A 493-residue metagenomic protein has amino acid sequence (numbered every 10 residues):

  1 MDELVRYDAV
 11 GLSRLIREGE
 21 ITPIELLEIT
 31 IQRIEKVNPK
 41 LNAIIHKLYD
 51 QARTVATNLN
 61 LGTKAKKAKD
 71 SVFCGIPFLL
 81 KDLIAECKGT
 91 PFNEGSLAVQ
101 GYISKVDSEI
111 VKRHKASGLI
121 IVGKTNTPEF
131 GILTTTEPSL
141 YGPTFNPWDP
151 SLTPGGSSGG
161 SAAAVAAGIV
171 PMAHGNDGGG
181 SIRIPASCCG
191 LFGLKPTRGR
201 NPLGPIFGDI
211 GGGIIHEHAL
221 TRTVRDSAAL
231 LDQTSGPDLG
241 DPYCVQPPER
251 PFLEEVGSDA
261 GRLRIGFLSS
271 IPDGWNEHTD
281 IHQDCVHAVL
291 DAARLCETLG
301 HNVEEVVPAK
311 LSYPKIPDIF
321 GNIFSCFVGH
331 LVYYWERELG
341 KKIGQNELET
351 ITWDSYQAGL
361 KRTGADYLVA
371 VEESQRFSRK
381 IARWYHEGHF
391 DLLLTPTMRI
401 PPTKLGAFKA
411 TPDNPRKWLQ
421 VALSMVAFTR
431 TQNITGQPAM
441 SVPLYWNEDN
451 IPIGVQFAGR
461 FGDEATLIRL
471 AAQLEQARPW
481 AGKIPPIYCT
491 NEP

Functional and structural regions predicted by a protein language model:
M1-T57, N276, I281, T298-G300 (+3 more regions): An N-terminal boundary/leader segment
L15, K380-R383, L419-V442: Small-aliphatic-rich amphipathic alpha-helix that forms the alpha element of a beta-alpha
E20, E25-E28, E35-V99: N-terminal, positively charged, Ser/Thr/Ala/Gly-biased leader segments that form transit/presequence-like amphipathic
E20-E28, T57, S108, P251-E254 (+3 more regions): Acyltransferase
K36, A116, A167-H278, L290-L299 (+3 more regions): Structural helix-boundary/capping segments
F73-E217, P242, L268-S270, W275 (+1 more regions): Short glycine/serine-rich loop/turn segments
F73-E94, G257-D273, N322-A382, D391 (+3 more regions): Short helix-loop capping/hinge segments that flank enzyme active sites or metal/cofactor-binding pockets
C244, D318-F320, G388, T403-V426: Short, surface-exposed loop/helix-turn segments at secondary-structure junctions that function as lids/hinges flanking
